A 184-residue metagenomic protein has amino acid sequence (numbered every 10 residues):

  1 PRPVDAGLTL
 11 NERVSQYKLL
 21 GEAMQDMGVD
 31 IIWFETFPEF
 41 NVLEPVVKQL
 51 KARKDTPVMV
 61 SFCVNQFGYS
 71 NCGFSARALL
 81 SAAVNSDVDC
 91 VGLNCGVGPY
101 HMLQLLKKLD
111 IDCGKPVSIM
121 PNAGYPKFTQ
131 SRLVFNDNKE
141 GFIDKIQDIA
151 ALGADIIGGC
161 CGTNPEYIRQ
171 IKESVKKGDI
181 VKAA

Functional and structural regions predicted by a protein language model:
P1-A184: Domain-level signal for soluble alpha/beta catalytic cores
